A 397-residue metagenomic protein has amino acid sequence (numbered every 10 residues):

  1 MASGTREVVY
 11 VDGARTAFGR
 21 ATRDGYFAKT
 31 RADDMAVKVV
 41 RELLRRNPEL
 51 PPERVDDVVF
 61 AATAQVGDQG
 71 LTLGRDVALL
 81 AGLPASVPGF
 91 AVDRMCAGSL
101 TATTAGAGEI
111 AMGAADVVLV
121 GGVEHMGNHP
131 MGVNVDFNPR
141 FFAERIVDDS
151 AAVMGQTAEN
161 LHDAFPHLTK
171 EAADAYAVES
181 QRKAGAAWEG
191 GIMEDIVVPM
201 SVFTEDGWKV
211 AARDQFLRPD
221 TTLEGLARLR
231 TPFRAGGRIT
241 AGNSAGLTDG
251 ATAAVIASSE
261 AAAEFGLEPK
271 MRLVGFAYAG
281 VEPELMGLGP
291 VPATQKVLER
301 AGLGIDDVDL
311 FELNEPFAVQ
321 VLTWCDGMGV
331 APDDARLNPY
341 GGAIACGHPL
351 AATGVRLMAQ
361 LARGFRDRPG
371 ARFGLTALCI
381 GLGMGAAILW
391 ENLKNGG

Functional and structural regions predicted by a protein language model:
A2-A32, A164, L223-L288, P292 (+5 more regions): Condensing-enzyme catalytic core mediating Claisen C-C bond formation in acyl metabolism
A2-R75, A81, N160-T169, Y176 (+4 more regions): Conserved active-site "lid/cap" helical segment
A14-A17, A28-K38, E49, A172-E264 (+1 more regions): N-terminal extracellular/periplasmic Venus flytrap/periplasmic-binding protein-like
T16, R20-R23, A107-F165, P219 (+1 more regions): Glycine-rich loop/linker segments at domain edges
F27-V117, V123-F141, V197-A212, E284 (+1 more regions): Conserved beta-ketoacyl condensing-enzyme motif
R31, A62-D116, D149-Q156, D220-G246 (+2 more regions): Conserved catalytic cysteine-centered active-site region of acyl-thioester-dependent Claisen-condensing enzymes
F60, E159, T204, V274-A345: Active-site pocket-lining segment
V92-E124, P166-I192, A253-E260, H348-G370 (+1 more regions): Active-site-proximal alpha-helical scaffold in enzymes
